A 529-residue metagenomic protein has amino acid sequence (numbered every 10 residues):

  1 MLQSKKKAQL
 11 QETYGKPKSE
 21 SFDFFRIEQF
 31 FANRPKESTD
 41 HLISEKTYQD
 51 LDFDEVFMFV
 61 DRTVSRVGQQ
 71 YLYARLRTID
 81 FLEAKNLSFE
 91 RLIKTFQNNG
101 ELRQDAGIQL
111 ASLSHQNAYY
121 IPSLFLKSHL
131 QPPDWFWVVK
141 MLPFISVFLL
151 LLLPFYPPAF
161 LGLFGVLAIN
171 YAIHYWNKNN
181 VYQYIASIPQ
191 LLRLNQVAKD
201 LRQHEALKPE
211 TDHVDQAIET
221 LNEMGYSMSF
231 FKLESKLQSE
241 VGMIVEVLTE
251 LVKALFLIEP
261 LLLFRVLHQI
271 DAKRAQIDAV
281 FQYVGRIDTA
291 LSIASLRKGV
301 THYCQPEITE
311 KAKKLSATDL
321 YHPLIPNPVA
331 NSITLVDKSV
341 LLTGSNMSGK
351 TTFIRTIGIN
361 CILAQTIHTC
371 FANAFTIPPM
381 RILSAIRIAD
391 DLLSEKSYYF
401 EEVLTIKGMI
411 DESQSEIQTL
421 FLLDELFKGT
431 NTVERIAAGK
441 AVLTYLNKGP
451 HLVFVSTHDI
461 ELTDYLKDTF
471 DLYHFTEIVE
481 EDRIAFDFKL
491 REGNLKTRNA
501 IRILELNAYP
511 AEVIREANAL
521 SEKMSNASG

Functional and structural regions predicted by a protein language model:
M1-S345, F353-G358, A364-R381, L404-T405: Alpha-helical coupling/stalk and coiled-coil linker elements that connect catalytic or binding modules and transmit
I293-G529: ATPase nucleotide-binding head domains, primarily ABC-like/P-loop NTPase cores
